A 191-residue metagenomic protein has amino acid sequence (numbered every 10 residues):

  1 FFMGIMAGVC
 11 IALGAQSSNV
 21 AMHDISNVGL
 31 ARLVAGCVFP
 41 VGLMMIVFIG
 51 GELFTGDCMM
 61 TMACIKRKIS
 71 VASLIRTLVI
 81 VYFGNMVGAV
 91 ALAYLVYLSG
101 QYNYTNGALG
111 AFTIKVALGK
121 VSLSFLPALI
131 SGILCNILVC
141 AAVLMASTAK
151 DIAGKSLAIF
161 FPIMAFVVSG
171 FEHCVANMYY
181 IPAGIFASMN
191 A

Functional and structural regions predicted by a protein language model:
F1-A191: Alpha-helical transmembrane segments and their helix-helix packing motifs
